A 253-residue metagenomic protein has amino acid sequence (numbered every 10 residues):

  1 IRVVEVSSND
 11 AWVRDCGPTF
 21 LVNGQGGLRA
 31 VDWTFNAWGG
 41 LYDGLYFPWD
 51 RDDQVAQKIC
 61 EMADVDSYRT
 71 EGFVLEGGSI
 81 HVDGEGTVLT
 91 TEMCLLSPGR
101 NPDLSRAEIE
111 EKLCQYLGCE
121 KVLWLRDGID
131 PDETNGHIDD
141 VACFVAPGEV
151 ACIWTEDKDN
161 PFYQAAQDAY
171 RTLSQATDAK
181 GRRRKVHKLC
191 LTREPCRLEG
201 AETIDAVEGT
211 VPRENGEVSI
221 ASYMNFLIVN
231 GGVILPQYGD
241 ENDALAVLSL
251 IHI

Functional and structural regions predicted by a protein language model:
I1-G86: Cofactor- and metal-binding active-site motifs of prokaryotic enzymes that mediate redox/radical or nucleophilic
W12-V13, V74-V82, T134-F144, L227: Structural signature of eukaryotic scaffold interfaces centered on beta-propeller domains
R14-Q25, H137-C143, G200-G209: Short, surface-exposed amphipathic charged segments that create phosphate/polyanion-binding patches used for binding
D32-F35, V82-G86, T90-C94, R126-D127 (+4 more regions): Short, structured patches in soluble enzyme cores that scaffold and shape functional sites
W38-D50, M93-D103, D159: Flexible, glycine/proline-enriched loop segments at strand-loop-helix junctions that form or flank small-ligand binding
E85-V145: Loop-centered beta-sheet repeat module
F144-N230, I234-A244: Redox- and metal-dependent alpha/beta enzyme cores, enriched for Fe-S-associated oxidoreductases and cofactor-handling
I251-I253: Conserved small/polar residues in nucleotide/adenosyl-binding loops
